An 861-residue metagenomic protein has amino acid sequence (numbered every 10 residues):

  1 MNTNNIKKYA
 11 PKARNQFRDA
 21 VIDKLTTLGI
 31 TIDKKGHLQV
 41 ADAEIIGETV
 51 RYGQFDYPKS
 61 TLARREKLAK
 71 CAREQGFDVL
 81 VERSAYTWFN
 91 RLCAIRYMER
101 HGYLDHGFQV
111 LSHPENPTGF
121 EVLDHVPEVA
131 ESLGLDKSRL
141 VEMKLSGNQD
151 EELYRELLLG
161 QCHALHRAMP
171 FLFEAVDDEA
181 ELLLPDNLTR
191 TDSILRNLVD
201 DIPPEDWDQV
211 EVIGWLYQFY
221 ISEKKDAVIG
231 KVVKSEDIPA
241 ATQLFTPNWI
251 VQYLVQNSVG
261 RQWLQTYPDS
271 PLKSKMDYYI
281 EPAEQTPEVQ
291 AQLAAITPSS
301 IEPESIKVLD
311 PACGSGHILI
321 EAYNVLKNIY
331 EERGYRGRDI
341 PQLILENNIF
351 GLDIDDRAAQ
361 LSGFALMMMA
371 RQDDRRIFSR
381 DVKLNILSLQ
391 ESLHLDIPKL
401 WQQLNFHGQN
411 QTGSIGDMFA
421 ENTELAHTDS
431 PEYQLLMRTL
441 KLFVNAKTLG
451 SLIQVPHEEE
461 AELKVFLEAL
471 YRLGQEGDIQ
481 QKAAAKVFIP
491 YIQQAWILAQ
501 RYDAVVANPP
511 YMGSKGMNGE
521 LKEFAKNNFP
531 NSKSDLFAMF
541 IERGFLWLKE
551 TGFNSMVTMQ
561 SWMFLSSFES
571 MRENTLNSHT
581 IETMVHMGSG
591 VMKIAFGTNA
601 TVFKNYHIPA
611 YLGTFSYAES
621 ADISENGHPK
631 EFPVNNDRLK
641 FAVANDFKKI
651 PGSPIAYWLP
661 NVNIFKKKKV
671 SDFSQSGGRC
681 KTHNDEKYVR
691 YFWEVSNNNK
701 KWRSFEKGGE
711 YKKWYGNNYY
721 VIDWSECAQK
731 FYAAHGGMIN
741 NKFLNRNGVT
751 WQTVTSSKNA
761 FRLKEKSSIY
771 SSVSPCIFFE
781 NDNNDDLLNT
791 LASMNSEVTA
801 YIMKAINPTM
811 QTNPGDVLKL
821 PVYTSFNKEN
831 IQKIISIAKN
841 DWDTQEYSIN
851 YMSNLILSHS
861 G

Functional and structural regions predicted by a protein language model:
M1-S270, M367-E391, H586: Non-catalytic, mostly N-terminal accessory regions of nucleic-acid modification and defense proteins
T3-K7, P11, N15, Q54 (+21 more regions): Short, charged/polar micro-motifs that form catalytic or ligand-binding hotspots
D56-C71, D186-S193, L216-E236, A283-E302 (+6 more regions): Active-site-adjacent bridging/hinge elements
C71, V79-R83, T87-A94, H163 (+13 more regions): C-terminal substrate-recognition regions of SAM-dependent nucleic acid methyltransferases
A85, V455, E462-K464, Y471 (+2 more regions): Terminal accessory regions of large proteins
H106, I320, K327, E331 (+15 more regions): Signature of N6-adenine DNA methyltransferases within the class I
K231-E236, A240-T583, Y606-H607, S620: SAM-dependent methyltransferase catalytic region
C313, P654, N661, N684-D685 (+1 more regions): Non-catalytic DNA-recognition/assembly elements of restriction-modification systems
